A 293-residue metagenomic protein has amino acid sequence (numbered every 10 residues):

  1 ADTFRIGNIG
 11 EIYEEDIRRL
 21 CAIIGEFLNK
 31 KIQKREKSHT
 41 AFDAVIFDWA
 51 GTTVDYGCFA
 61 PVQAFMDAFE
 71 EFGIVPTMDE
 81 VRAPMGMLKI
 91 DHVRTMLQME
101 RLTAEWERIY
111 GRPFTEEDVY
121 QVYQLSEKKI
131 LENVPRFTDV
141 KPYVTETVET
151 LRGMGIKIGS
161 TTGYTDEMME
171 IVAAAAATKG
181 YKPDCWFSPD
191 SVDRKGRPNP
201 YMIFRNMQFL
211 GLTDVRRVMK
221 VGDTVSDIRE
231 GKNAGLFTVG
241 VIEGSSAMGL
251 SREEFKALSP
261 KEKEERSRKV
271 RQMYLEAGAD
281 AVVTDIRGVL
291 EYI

Functional and structural regions predicted by a protein language model:
D2-R35: PLP-dependent enzyme catalytic core of the Aspartate aminotransferase-like
R5-G10, I46-D48, G155-G159: Short glycine-rich or small-residue beta-strand-to-loop segments that form or flank ligand, phosphate, metal/Fe-S
C21, P61-F65, I203, S267: Amphipathic alpha-helical segments in well-structured domains
G25-Q33, E70, Q98, A279-D280 (+1 more regions): Generic secondary-structure signature for well-ordered alpha-helical cores
R35-D43, T145, E149-T150, T165-I293: Asp-based, Mg2+/Mn2+-dependent phosphohydrolase catalytic module
H39-T145, E149-M154, E170: N-terminal helical cap/lid subdomain that shapes the substrate entry/recognition surface in HAD-like hydrolases
P84, T161-G163: Structural motif
